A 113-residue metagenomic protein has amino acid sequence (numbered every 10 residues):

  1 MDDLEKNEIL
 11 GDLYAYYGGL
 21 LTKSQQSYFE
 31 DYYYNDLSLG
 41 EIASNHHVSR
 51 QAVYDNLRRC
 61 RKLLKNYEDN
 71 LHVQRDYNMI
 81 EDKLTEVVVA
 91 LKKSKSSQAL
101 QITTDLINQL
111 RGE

Functional and structural regions predicted by a protein language model:
D2-Y17: Short, Lys/Arg-enriched N-terminal segment that forms or immediately precedes the first helix of a structured domain
G19-Q25, S96: Short helix-coil-helix linker/hinge
K23-Y34: Short amphipathic alpha helix immediately N-terminal
I42-A43: Short alpha-helical "recognition helix" segments of helix-turn-helix
R61-E68: C-terminal flanking helix
D82-E113: Helix-turn-helix/homeodomain-like alpha-helical modules used for DNA recognition and transcription-factor dimerization
